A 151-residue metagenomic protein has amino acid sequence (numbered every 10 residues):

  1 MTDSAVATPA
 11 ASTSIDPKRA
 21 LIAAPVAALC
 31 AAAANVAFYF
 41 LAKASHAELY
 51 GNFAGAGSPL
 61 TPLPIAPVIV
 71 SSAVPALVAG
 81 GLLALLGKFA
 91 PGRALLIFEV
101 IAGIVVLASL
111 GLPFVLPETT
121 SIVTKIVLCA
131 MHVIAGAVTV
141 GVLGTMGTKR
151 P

Functional and structural regions predicted by a protein language model:
M1-K18: Short, Lys/Arg-rich, polar N-terminal cytosolic tail immediately upstream of the first transmembrane signal-anchor
A20, A84-V106: Internal alpha-helical transmembrane segments of multi-pass membrane proteins
A23-A27, V133-P151: Membrane-water interface at the C-terminal end of transmembrane alpha helices
C30-A37, V70, V74, V78 (+4 more regions): Lipid-exposed faces of alpha-helical membrane segments in multi-pass integral membrane proteins
A32-L49: Transmembrane alpha-helix/helix-exit interface in multi-pass inner-membrane proteins
E48-P64: Perimembrane loop-to-helix junctions flanking transmembrane segments
P59-P75: A loop-to-helix transmembrane entry motif
G111-I126: Membrane-helix boundary connector in multi-pass membrane proteins
